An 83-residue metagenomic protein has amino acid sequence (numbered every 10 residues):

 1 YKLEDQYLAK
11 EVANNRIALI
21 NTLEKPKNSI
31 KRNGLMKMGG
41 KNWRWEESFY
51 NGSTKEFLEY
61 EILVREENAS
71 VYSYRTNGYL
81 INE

Functional and structural regions predicted by a protein language model:
Y1-Y7, E11-E83: Flexible, low-complexity segments enriched in proline/glycine/serine and punctuated by aromatic residues
